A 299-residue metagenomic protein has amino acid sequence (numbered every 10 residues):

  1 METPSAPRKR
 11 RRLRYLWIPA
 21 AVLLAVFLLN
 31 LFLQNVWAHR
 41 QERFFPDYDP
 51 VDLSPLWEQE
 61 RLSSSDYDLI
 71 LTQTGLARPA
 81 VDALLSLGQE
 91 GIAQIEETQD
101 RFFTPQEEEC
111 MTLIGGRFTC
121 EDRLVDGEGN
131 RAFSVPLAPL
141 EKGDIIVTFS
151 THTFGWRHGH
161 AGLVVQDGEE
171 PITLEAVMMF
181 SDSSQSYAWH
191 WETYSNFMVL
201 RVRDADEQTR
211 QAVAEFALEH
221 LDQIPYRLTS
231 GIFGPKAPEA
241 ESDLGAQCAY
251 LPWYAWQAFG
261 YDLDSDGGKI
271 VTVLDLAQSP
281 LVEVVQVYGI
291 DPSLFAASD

Functional and structural regions predicted by a protein language model:
E2-W17, V26-G116, C120, P235 (+1 more regions): Activation targets extended, charge/polar-rich intrinsically disordered C-terminal tails
L16-P19, S134: Short, charged beta->alpha transition segments
M111-G155: Short N-terminal edge-element motif at the start of the domain
G129, V177-S186, V202, G245 (+2 more regions): Short, exposed beta-strand "edge-strand" segments with a Pro/Gly-rich flavor and a Y/T-containing core
L140-D204, I232-A240: Glycine-rich catalytic cores of cysteine/serine-nucleophile enzymes that process amide/ester linkages in cell-envelope
S181, S186, Q208, I290-S293: Boundary regions of SH3-family modules and the immediately adjacent low-complexity/disordered segments in eukaryotic
M198-D266: Active-site nucleophile-His-acid catalytic modules used for acyl/amide transfer and hydrolysis across diverse enzymes
